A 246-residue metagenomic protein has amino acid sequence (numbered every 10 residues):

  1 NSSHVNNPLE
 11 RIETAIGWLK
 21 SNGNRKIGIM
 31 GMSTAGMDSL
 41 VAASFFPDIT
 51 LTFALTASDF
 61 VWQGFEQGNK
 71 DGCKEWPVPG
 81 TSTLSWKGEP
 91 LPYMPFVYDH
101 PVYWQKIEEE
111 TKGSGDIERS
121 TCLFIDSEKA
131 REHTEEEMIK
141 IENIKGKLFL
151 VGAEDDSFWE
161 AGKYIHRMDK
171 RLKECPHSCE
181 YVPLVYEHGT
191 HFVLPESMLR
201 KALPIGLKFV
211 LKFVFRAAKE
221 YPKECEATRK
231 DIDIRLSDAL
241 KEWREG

Functional and structural regions predicted by a protein language model:
N1-K20, E66, R200-E220: Cap/lid segment of the alpha/beta-hydrolase catalytic domain
T14-Q105, T121-E132, E160: Primarily recognizes the serine-hydrolase "nucleophile elbow" in alpha/beta-hydrolase and SGNH/GDSL folds
A43, D169-L172: A conserved amphipathic alpha-helix that caps or lines the catalytic cleft of carbohydrate- and lipid-modifying enzymes
F60, P95-E110, P183-K208: Short, solvent-exposed beta-strand-terminating loops
I144, L150-G152: Short beta-strand/loop motif that positions the catalytic acidic residue of the alpha/beta-hydrolase fold
E154-S157, D169, H188-T190: Acidic beta-to-alpha connecting loop that harbors the catalytic carboxylate
S157-R167, P176, L194: Conserved alpha/beta-hydrolase "acid-adjacent" motif
S197-G246: Catalytic active-site module of serine/aspartate enzymes centered on a nucleophile-bearing elbow/loop
